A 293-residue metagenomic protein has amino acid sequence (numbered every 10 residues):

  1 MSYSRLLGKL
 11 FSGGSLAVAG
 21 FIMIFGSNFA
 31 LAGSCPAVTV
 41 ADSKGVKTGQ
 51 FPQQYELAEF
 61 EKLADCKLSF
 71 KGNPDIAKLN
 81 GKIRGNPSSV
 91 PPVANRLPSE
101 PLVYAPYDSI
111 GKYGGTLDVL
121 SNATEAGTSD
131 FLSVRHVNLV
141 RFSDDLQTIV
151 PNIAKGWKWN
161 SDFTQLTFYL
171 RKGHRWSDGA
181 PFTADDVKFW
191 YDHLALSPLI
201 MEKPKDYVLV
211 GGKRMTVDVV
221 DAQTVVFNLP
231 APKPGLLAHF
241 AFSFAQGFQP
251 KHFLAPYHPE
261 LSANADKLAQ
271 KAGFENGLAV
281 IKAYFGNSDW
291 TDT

Functional and structural regions predicted by a protein language model:
M1-F11: N-terminal secretory signal peptides that target proteins for export/translocation
G13-N28: Bacterial N-terminal signal peptides
G33-V119: N-terminal pre-domain segments of enzymes
A64-S69, L170-D178, K213-M215: Second-shell loop/turn segments in exported
K78, V134, N152, F182 (+3 more regions): Extracytoplasmic/secreted proteins, especially bacterial periplasmic and envelope-associated proteins
I83-N86, V90-D162, D192: N-terminal lobe/hinge region of extracytoplasmic solute-binding protein
G156-M201, V226-N228, L236: Aromatic- and charge-enriched surface segment that lines or borders ligand/interaction sites
D206-D292: Surface-exposed binding/hinge segments that line and control ligand-binding clefts or catalytic entry sites
